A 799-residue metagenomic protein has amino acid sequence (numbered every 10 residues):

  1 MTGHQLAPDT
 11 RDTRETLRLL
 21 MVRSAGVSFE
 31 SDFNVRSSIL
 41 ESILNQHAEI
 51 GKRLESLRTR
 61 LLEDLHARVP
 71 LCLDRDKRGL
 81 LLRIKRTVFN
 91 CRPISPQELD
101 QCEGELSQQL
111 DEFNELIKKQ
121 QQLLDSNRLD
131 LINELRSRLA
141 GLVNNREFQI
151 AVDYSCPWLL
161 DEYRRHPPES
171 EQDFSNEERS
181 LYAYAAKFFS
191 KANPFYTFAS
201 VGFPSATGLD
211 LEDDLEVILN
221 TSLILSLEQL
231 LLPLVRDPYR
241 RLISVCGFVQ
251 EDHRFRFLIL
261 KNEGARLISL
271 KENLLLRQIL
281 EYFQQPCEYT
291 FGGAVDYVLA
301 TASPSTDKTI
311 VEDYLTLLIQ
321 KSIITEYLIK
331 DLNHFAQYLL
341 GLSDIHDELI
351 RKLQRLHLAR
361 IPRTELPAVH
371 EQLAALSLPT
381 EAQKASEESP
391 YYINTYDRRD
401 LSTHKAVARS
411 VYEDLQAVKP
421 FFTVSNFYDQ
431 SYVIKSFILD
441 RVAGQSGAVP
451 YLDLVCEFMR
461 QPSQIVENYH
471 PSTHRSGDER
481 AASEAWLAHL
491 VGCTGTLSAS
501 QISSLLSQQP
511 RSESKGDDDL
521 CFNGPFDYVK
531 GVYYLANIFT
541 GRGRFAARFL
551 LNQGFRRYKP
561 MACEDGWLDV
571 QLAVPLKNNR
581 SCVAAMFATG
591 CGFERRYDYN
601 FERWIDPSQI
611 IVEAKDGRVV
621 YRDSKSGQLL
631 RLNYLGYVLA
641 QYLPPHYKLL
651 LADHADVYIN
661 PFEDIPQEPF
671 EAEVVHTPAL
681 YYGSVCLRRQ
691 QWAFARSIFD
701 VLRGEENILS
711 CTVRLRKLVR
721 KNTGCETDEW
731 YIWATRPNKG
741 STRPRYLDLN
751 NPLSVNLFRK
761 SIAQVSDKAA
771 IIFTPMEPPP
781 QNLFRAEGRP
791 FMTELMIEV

Functional and structural regions predicted by a protein language model:
M1-D214, D307-P575, W733-R736, T742-V799: Type-3 copper protein
F174-Q285: Acidic, low-complexity/disordered tracts enriched in E/D and polar residues
V235, V249, V685-L687, W692 (+2 more regions): Flexible, low-complexity linker/boundary loops enriched in proline and small hydrophobic residues that flank enzymatic
F255-I259, V442, R618-R622: Short polybasic amphipathic segments
A265-L274, Y451-L454, Q628-Y637: Short amphipathic beta-strand/extended segments with alternating polar/hydrophobic composition
L270, R277-F283, R622, R631-L632 (+2 more regions): C-terminal structured interaction module
C287-A300, S305: Short acidic, hydrophobic short linear motifs in intrinsically disordered regions
L535-Q764, K768, E794: C-terminal structured domains
